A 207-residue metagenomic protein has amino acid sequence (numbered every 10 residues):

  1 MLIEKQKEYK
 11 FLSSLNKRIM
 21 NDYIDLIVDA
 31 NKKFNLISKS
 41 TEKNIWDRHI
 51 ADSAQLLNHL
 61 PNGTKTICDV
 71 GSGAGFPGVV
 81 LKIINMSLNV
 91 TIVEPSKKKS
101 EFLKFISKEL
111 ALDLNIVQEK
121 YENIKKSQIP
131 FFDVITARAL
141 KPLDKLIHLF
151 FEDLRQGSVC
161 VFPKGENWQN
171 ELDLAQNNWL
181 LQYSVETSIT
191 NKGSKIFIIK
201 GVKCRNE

Functional and structural regions predicted by a protein language model:
M1-T64, K98-L112: Class I SAM-dependent transferase core
A54-D133, A137: Conserved SAM/SAH cofactor-binding pocket of Class I
P61-N62, R155, Q176: Short conserved AdoMet
T91, I116, N167-E207: Active-site capping/gating segments
K104, I129, I147-L149, D173-L174: Short amphipathic alpha-helical segments
A137-D144, F151: Alpha-helical transmembrane segments of helical membrane proteins, especially in multi-pass transport, channel
I147-V159: A short glycine-rich, Lys/Arg-flanked "PGG" loop and its adjoining helix->strand segment in the class I
G157-W168: Conserved beta-strand signature within the Rossmann-like core of class I S-adenosyl-L-methionine
